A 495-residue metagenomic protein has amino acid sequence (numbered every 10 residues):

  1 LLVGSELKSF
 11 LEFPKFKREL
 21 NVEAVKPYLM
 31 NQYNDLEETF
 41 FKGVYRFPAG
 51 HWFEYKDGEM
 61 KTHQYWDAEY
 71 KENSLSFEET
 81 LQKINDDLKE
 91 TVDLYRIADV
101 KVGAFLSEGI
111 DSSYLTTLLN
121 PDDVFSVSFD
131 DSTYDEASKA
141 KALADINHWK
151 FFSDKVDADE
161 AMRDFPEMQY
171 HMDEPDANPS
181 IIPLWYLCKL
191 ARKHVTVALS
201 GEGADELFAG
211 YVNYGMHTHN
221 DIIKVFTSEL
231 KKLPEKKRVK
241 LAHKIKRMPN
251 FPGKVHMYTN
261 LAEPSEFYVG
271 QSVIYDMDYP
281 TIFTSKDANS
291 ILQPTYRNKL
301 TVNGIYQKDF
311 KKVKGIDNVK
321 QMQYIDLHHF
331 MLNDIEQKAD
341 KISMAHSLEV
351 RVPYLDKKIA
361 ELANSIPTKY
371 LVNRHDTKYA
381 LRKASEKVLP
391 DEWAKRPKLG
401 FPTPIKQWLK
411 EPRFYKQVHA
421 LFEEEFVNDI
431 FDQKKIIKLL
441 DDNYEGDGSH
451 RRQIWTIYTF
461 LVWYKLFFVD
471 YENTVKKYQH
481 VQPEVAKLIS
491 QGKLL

Functional and structural regions predicted by a protein language model:
L1-M172, L184, C188, K387 (+3 more regions): Cysteine-centered catalytic environments shared across enzyme families
S5, S126, S180, E202-G203 (+1 more regions): Glycine-rich, histidine-containing beta strand-loop boundary motifs that form or position
F10-F13, Q32, F47-G50, I146 (+9 more regions): Phosphate/oxyanion-binding loops and surfaces in catalytic or ligand/nucleic-acid-binding neighborhoods
L11, S112, T133, E206-G210 (+3 more regions): Short catalytic/ligand-binding loop motif for oxyanion handling, primarily in non-cytosolic enzymes, centered on
E12-F13, N21, K42-A49, E59-M60 (+4 more regions): Adenosyl-5′-phosphate
P166-Y170, R192, Y214-M216, W408-K410: Short low-complexity, flexible loop/linker segments enriched in glycine and/or proline with clustered acidic
E174-N178: Acceptor-substrate binding/catalytic loop of class I
Y186-V255, E336-I359: Active-site adenylate/phosphate-handling loop in enzymes that bind or generate adenylated species
